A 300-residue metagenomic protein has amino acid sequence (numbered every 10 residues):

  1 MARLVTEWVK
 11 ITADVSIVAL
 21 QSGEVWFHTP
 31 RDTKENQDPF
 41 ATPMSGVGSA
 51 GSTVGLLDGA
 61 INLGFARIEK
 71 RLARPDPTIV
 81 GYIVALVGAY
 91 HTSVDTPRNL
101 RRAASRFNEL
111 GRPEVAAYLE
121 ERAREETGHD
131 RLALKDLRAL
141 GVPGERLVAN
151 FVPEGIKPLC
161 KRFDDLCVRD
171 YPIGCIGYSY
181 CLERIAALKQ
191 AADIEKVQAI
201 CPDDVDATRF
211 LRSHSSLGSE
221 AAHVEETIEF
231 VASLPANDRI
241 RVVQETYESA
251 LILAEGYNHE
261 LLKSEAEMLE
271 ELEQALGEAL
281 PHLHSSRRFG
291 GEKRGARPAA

Functional and structural regions predicted by a protein language model:
M1-A299: Non-heme di-metal
